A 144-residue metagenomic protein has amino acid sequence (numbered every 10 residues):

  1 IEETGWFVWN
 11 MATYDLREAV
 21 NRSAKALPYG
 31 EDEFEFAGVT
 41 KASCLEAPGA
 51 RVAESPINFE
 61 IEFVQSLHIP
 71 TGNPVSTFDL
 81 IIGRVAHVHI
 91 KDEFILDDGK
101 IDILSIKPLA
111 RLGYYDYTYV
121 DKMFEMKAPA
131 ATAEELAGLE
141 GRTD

Functional and structural regions predicted by a protein language model:
E2-D144: Basic, polyanion-binding surface patches
